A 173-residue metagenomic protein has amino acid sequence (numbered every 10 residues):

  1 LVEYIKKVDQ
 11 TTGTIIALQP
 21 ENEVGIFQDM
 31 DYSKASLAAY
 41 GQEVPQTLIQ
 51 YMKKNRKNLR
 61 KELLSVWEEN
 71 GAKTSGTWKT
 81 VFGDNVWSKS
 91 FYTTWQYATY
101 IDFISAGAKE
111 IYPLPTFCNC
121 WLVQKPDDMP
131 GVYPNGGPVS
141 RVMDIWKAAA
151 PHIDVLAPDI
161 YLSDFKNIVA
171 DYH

Functional and structural regions predicted by a protein language model:
V2-M143: Polysaccharide-binding and catalytic clefts of secreted carbohydrate-active enzymes
F103-L114, R141-H173: Catalytic-core region of carbohydrate-active enzymes that cleave or remodel glycosidic bonds
